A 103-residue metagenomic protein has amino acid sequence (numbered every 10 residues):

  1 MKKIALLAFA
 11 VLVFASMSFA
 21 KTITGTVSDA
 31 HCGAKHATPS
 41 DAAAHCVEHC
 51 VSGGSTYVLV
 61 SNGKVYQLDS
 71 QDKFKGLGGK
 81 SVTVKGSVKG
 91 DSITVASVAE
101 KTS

Functional and structural regions predicted by a protein language model:
K2-F19: Classic N-terminal secretory signal peptides
K21-S103: Mature soluble domains of exported/periplasmic/lumenal proteins and thiol-rich metal-chelating peptides
